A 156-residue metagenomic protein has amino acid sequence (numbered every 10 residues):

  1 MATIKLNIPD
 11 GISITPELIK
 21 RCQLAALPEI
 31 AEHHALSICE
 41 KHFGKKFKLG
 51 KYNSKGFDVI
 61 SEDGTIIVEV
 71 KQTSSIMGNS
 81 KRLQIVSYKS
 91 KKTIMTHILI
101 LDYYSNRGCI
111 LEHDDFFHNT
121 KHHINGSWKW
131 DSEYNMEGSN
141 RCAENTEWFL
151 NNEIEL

Functional and structural regions predicted by a protein language model:
M1-L156: Nucleic-acid endonuclease domains
